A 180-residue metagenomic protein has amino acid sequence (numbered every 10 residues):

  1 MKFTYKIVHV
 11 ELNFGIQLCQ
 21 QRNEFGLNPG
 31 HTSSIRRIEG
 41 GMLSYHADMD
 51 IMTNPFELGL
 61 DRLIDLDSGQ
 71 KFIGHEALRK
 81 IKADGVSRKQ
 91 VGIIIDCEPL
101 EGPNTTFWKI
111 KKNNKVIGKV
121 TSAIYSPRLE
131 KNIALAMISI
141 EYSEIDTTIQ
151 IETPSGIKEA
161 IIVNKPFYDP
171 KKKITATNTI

Functional and structural regions predicted by a protein language model:
M1-I180: Conserved, structured C-terminal
